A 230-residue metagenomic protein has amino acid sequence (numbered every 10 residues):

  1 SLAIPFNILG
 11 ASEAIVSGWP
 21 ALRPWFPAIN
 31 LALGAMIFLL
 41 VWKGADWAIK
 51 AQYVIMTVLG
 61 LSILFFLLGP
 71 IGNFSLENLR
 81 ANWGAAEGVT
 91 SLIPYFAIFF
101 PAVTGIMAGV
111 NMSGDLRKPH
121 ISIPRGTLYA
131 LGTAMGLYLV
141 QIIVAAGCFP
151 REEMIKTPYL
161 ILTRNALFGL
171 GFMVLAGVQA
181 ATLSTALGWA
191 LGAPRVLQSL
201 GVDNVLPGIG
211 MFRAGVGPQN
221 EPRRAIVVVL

Functional and structural regions predicted by a protein language model:
S1, I29-L33, A86-F99, R164-L187 (+1 more regions): Select transmembrane alpha-helical segments in multipass membrane proteins
S1-G34, L39-W42, Q179-V196, L230: Hydrophobic transmembrane alpha-helices that form the core helical bundles of multi-pass secondary transporters
I8, S12, I106-G109, V140-A146 (+2 more regions): Alpha-helical transmembrane segments of polytopic integral membrane proteins, especially the permease/helical cores
A11, L40-G44, M112-S113, G169-L175 (+4 more regions): Catalytic cores of nucleotide-enabled group-transfer and carboxylate-activating enzymes in metabolic and assembly-line
A11-A14, G18, W42-A45, L67-F74 (+2 more regions): Transmembrane helix-loop junctions and nearby membrane-interface residues
E13, P20, L33-I55, A108-P119: Membrane-water interface regions at transmembrane-helix termini and the short interhelical loops of multi-pass membrane
P24, Y53-L175: Helix-loop-helix junctions that connect adjacent transmembrane segments in multi-pass membrane transporters
W25-A32, R117-Y138, S199-L230: Loop-to-transmembrane helix boundary motifs in multi-pass membrane proteins
